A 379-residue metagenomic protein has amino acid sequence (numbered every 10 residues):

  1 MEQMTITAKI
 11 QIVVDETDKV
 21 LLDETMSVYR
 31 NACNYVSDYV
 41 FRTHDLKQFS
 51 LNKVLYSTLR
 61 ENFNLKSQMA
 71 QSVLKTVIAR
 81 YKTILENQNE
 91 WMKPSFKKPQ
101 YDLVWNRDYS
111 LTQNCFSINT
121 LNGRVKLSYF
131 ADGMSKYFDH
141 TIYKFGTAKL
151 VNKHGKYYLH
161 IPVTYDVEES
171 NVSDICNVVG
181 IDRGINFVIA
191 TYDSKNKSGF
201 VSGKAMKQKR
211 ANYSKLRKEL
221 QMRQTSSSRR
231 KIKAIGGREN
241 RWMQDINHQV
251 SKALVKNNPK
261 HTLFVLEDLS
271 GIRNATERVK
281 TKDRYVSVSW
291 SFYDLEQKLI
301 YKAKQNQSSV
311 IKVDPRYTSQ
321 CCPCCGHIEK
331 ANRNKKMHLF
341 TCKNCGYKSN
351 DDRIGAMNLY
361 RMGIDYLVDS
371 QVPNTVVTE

Functional and structural regions predicted by a protein language model:
M1-K75, M92: Gly/serine-rich nucleotide phosphate-binding loop at the start of the catalytic core of nucleotide/ADP-ribose-handling
M4-A8, E16, V20, H154-E379: Positively charged, helix-rich recognition surfaces that bind polyanionic ligands
M4-I12, G123-D132, K136, G199-V201: Generic detection of short hydrophobic beta-strand segments and adjacent strand-loop junctions
V36, S72-L85, R353-Y366: Stable alpha-helical structural segments in soluble proteins, enriched in small hydrophobic residues
D38-T43, S50-L51, Q88-K97, S226-K233 (+2 more regions): Short coil/turn segments at secondary-structure boundaries
L51-K156, S289: Acidic carboxylate diad motif detector
